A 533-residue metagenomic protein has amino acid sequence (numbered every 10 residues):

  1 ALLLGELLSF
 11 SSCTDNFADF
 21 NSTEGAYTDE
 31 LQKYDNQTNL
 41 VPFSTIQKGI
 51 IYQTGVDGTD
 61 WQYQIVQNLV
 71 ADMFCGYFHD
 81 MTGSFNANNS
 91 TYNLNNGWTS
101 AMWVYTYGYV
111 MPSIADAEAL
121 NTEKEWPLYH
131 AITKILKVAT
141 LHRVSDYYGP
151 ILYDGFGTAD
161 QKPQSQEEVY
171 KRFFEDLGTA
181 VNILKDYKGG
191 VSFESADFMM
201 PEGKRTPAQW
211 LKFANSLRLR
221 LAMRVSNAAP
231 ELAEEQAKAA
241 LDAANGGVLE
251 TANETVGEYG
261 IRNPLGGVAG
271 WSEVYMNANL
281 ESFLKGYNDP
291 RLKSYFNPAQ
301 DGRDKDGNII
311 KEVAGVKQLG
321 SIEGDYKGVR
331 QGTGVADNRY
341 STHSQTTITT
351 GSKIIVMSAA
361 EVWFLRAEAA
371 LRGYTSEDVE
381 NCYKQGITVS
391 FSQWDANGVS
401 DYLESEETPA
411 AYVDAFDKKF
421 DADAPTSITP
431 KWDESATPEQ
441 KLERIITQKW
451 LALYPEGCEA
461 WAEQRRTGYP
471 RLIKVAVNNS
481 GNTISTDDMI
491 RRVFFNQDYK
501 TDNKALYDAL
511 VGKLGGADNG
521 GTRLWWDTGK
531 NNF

Functional and structural regions predicted by a protein language model:
A1-S11: Sec-dependent bacterial lipoprotein signal peptides
C13-A71, N482-F533: Membrane-proximal, proline-rich intrinsically disordered regions
N16-A18, S100-M102, P470: Extracellular glycan-recognition regions
V56-N95: TM-lumen/periplasm interface segments of multi-pass membrane proteins, especially the first transmembrane helix
D80-G398, S435-Q440, Q448: Structured, solvent-exposed acidic/aromatic patches
F391-F533: C-terminal functional modules
